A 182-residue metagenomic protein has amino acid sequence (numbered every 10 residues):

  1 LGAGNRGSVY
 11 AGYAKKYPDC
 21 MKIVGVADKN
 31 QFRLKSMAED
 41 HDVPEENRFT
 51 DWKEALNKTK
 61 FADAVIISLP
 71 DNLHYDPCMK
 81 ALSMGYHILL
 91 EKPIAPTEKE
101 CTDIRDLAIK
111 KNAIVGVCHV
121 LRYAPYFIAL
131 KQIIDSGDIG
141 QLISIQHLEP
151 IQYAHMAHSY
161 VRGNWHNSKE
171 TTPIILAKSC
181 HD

Functional and structural regions predicted by a protein language model:
L1-D42: N-terminal Rossmann-like dinucleotide-binding module
C20-K22, D42-P44, F61, D138-Q141: Short loop/turn motifs at secondary-structure junctions
G25, A64, S144: Short, Asp-centered acidic motifs that coordinate Mg2+ and/or phosphate in catalytic or ligand-binding sites
D28-N30, W52, L69, Q146-E149: Residues that line or immediately flank small-molecule/substrate-binding pockets and catalytic motifs
V43-L107: Beta-loop-alpha module in the N-terminal Rossmann-like domain of NAD(P)-dependent dehydrogenases, especially those
D103-V120, G140-I145: Rossmann-fold dehydrogenase core element
L121-D182: Predominantly a Rossmann-like dinucleotide-binding segment in NAD(P)-dependent oxidoreductases
